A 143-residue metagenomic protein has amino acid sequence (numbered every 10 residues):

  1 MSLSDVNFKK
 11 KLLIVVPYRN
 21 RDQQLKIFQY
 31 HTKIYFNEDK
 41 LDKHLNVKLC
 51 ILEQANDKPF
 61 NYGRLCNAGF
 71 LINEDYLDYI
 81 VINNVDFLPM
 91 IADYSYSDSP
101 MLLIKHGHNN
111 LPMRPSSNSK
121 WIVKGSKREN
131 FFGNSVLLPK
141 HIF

Functional and structural regions predicted by a protein language model:
M1-V6: Non-catalytic membrane-proximal stalk/linker segments that position and tether the catalytic domains
N7-L12, D98-P100: A short, charged/proline- and glycine-enriched loop that marks the coil->beta-strand transition at the N-terminal
L13-R21: A conserved hydrophobic helix/loop-capping motif in glycosyltransferases and polysaccharide synthases
N20-Q23, F87-P89: Short acidic, S/G/P-rich loop/turn micro-motifs used as interaction or catalytic elements
R21-F36: Short, well-formed alpha-helical segments that are part of the catalytic scaffolds of diverse glycosyltransferases
K26, E38-L77: Active-site-proximal specificity loops/subdomain of glycosyltransferases
D57, N61-C66, F70, Y79-N83 (+1 more regions): Conserved catalytic core of nucleotide-sugar-dependent glycosyltransferases
